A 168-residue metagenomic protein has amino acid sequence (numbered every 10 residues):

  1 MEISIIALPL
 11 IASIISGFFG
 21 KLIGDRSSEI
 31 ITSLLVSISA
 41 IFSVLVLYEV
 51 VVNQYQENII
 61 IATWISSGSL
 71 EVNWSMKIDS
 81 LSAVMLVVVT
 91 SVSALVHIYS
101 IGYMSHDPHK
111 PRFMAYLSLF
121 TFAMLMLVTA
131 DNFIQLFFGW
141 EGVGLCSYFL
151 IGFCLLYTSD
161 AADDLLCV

Functional and structural regions predicted by a protein language model:
M1, I15, F19-A115: Transmembrane helix-loop-helix hairpins at membrane boundaries of multipass inner-membrane proteins
E2-L8, S80-V89, L136-V143: Structural signature of hydrophobic alpha-helical transmembrane segments
A7, I11-I14, I41, S91 (+2 more regions): Generic alpha-helical transmembrane segments of integral inner-membrane proteins, especially permease/transport modules
L10, K21, A40, A94 (+3 more regions): Gly/Ser/Thr-rich helix-start
S13-G17, L70-V72, I78, F120-I134: Membrane-embedded alpha-helical segments in integral membrane proteins
I15, M85, Y99, F138 (+2 more regions): Generic hydrophobic alpha-helical membrane-span motif
G24-D25, F113-S159: Alpha-helical multi-pass transmembrane bundles of energy-transducing inner-membrane proteins
Y157-V168: Single conserved hydrophobic/aromatic residue that forms the stacking wall/gate of nucleotide- or nucleobase-binding
